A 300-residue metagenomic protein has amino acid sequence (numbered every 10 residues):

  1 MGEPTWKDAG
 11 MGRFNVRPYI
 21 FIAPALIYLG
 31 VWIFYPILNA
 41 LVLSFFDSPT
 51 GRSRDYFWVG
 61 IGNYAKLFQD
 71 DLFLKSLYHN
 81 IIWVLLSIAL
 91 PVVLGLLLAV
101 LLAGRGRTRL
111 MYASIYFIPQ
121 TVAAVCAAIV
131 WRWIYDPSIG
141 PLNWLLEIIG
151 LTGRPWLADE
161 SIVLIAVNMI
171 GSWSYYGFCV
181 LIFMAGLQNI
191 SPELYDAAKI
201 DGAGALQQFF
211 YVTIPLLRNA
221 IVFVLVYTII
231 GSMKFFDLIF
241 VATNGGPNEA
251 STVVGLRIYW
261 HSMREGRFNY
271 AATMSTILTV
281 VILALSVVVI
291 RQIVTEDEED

Functional and structural regions predicted by a protein language model:
G2-D8: Membrane-interfacial, low-structure loops and terminal tails that flank and connect transmembrane helices in multi-pass
P4, F14-D300: A structural signal for multi-pass alpha-helical bundles of membrane permease subunits that mediate small-molecule
